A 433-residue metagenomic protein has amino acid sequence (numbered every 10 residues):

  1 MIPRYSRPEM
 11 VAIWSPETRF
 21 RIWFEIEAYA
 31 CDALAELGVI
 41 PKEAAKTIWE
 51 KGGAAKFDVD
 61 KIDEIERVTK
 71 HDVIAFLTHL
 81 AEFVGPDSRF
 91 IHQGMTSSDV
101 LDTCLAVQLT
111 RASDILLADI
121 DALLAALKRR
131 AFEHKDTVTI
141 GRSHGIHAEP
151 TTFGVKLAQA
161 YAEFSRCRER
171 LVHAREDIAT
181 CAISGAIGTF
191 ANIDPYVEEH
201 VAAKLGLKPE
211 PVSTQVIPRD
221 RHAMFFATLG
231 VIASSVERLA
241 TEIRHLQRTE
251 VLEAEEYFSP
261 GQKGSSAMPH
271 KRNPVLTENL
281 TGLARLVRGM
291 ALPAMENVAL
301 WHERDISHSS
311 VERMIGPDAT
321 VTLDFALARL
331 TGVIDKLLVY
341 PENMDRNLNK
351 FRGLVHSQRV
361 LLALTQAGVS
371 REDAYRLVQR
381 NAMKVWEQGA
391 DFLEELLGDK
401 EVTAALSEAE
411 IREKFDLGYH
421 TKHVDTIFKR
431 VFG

Functional and structural regions predicted by a protein language model:
M1-F190, D194-H200, P209, Q262-S265 (+2 more regions): A helix-coil-helix interface module used to build multimeric assemblies and to scaffold catalytic/cofactor sites
M1-T18, V68, A75, S266-G433: Catalytic-core signal marking the mid-to-C-terminal active-site face
A33, H79, F83, A126 (+16 more regions): Generic, well-ordered alpha-helical scaffold segments in large soluble proteins
T110-D121, K128, A158-Y161, S165 (+8 more regions): Short amphipathic alpha-helical segments with heptad-repeat character
R130, H134-T137, L171-A174, I178 (+6 more regions): Hydrophobic stripe of amphipathic alpha-helices that form coiled-coil interfaces
V155, A223-V231, R359-A367: Short, well-ordered beta-strand elements within core beta-sheets of diverse protein domains
T189, A202, P209-V216, D345 (+3 more regions): A structural signal for small-residue-enriched, beta-sheet-centric alpha/beta enzyme cores and oligomeric scaffold folds
E198-A291: Acidic, glycine-rich loop-and-beta core segments that form the ion-binding/anion-interacting portion of active sites
